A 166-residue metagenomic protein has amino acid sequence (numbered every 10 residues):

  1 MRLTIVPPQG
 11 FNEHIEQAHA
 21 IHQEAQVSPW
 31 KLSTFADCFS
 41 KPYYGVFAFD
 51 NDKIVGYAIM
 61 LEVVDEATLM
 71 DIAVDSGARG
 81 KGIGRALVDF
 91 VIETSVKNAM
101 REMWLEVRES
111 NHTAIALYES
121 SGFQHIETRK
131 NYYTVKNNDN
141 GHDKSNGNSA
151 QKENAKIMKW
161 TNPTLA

Functional and structural regions predicted by a protein language model:
R2-G77, V88-F90, T94, N98 (+1 more regions): Acetyl-CoA-dependent GNAT
H14, N111, N154: Acidic active-site catalytic centers that drive phospho-/nucleotidyl reactions and related ester hydrolyses
D37, S110, Y132-Y133: Positions that flank functional sites
K41, A114, N137-N138: Short Asp/Glu-rich motifs
D71-D89, V96-E102, E109-A116, S120-S121 (+1 more regions): Conserved glycine-rich acetyl-CoA-binding loop
A78-K81, R85, K130, A150-I157 (+1 more regions): Acyl-donor (CoA/ACP) binding surface of acyl/acetyltransferases
E106, E119, Q124-K156: Conserved catalytic-core motifs of GNAT/GCN5-like acyltransferases
